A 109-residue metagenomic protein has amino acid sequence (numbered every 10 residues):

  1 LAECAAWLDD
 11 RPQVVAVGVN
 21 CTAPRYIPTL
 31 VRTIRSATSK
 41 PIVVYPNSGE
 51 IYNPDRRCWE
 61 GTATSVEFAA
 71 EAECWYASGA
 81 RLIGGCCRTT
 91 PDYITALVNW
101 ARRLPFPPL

Functional and structural regions predicted by a protein language model:
L1-L109: Domain-level signal for soluble alpha/beta catalytic cores
